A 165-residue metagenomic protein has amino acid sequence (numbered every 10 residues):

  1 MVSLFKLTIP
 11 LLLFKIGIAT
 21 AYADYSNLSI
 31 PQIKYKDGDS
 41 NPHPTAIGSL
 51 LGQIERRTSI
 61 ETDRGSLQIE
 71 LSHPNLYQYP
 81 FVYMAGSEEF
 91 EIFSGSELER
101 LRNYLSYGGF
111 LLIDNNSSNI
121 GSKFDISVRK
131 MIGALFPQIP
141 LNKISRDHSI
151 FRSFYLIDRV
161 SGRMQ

Functional and structural regions predicted by a protein language model:
M1-S3: N-terminal secretory signal peptides that target proteins for export/translocation
K6-G17: Bacterial N-terminal signal peptides
A21-F81, A85-E89: Aromatic-Pro/Gly-enriched surface loop or interdomain linker that acts as a lid/target-recognition segment
S26-S29, K34, G38, H43-A46 (+1 more regions): An acidic, glycine-rich "communication" segment
Y35, E55-S59, S87, S106-G109 (+1 more regions): Sec-exported extracytoplasmic/periplasmic mature domains
I60-S66, L112-S117, K143-R146: Short C-terminal domain-edge/linker segments immediately following a structured domain
F81-D125: Short alpha-beta junction capping motif
